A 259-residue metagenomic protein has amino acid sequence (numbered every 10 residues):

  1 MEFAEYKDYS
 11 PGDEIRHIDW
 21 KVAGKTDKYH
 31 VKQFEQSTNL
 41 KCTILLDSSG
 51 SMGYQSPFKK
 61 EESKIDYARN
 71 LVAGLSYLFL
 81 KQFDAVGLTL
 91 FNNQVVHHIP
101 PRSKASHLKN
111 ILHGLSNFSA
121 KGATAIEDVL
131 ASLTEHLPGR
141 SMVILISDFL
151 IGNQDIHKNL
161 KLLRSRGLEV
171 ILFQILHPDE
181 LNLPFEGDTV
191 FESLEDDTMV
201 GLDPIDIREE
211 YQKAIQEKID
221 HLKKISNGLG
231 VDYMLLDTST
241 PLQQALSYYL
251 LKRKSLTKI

Functional and structural regions predicted by a protein language model:
M1-R102, M142-I146, G152-N153, K158 (+3 more regions): An amphipathic, basic-hydrophobic helix/alpha-beta surface used to engage anionic, phosphate-rich ligands or surfaces
E2-E5, E135-S141, N153-I259: Von Willebrand factor type A / integrin I
M52, S56, L115-S119, D206 (+1 more regions): Short amphipathic alpha-helical interaction patches enriched in hydrophobic/aromatic residues with interspersed Lys/Arg
D66, A120-E127, L150, K213-Q216: Conserved phosphate-coordination/catalytic loops
N70, G74, T124-A131, Q154 (+2 more regions): Short, contiguous clusters of charged residues that form electrostatic/catalytic patches at enzyme active sites, used
H97-H113, G228-V231, L251: Short, electropositive alpha-helical surface patch
K104, D148-F149, T238-S239: Short beta->alpha junction loops/turns
H107-I144, N153-D155, L176-H177: Von Willebrand factor
